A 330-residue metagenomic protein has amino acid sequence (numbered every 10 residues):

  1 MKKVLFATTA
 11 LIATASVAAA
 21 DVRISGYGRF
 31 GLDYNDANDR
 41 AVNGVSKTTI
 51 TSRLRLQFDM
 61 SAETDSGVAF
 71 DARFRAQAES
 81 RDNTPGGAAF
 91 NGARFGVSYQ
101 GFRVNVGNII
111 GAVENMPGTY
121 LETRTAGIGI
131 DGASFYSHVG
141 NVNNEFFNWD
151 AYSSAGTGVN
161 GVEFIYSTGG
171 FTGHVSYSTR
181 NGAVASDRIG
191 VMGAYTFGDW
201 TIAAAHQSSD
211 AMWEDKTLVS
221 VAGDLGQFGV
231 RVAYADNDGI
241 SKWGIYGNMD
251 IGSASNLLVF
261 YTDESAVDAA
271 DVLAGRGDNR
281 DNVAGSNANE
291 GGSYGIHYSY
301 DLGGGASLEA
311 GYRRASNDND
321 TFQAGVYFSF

Functional and structural regions predicted by a protein language model:
K2-F330: Outer-membrane beta-barrel proteins
